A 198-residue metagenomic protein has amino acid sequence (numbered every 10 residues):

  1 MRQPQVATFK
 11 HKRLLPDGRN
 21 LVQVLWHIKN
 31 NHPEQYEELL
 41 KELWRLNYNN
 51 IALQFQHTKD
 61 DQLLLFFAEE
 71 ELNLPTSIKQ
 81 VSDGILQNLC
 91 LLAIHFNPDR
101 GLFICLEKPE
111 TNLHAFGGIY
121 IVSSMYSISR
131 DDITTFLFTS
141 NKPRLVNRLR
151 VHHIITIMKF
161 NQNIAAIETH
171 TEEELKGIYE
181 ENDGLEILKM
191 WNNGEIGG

Functional and structural regions predicted by a protein language model:
M1-C90, I94, K189, G194: Phosphate-coordinating catalytic segments in nucleotide- and nucleic-acid-processing enzymes
T58-D60, E70-L72, R100, V151 (+1 more regions): Short strand-connecting beta-turns/loops that link adjacent beta-strands
I94-P98, I128: Hydrophobic helix-cap positions at the C-terminus of alpha-helices in RecA-like/P-loop ATPase nucleotide-binding cores
F103-C105: Walker B motif beta-strand of ABC-family P-loop ATPases
E107-P109: Walker B catalytic acidic pair
L113, G117-G118: Short alpha-helix in the ABC/ABC-like ATPase nucleotide-binding domain
Y120-G198: C-terminal lobe/lid and adjacent interdomain/linker elements of RecA-like ASCE P-loop ATPase modules
